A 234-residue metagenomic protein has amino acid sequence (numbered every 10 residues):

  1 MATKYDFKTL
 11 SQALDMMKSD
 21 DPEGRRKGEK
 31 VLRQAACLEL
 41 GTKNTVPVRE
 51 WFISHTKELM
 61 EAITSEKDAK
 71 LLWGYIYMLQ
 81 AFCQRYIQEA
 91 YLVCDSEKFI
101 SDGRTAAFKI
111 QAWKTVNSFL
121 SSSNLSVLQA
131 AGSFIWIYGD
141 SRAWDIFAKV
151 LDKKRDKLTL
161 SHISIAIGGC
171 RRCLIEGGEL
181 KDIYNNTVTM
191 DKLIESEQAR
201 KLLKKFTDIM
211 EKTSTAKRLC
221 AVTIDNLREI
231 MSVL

Functional and structural regions predicted by a protein language model:
M1-R33: N-terminal "cap/leader" segments of large eukaryotic alpha-helical scaffolds
K4-L14, E39-I63, I87-E97, G103-S118 (+3 more regions): Amphipathic alpha-helical scaffolding segments comprising HEAT/armadillo-like alpha-solenoid repeats
D20-D21, K67-D68, S123-L125, R155-T159 (+2 more regions): Short inter-helical turns and helix N-cap capping residues of alpha-solenoid HEAT/ARM repeat scaffolds
R25, L72, L128, T159-I163 (+2 more regions): Residue-level detector of extended alpha-helical repeat arrays and alpha-solenoid scaffolds
K30-Q34, Y77, A81, S133 (+3 more regions): Residue-level signature of alpha-solenoid helical repeat scaffolds
R33, T64, Q80, L120-S121 (+4 more regions): Ankyrin-repeat helical core positions
A35-T42, F82-E89, F119, S123 (+5 more regions): Residue-level signature of the C-terminal ends
K192-L234: Alpha-solenoid helical-repeat scaffold
